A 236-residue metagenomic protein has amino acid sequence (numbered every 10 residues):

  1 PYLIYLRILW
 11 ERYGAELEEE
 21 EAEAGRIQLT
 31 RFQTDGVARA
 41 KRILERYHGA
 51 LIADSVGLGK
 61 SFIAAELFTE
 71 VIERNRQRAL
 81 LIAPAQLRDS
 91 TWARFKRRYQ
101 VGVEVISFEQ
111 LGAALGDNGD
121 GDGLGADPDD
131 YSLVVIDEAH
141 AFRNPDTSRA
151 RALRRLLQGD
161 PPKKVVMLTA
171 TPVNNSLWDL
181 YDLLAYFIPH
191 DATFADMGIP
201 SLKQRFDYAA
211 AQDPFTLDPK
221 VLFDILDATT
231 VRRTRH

Functional and structural regions predicted by a protein language model:
P1-S55, F62-E73, A150, R154: ATP-dependent helicase/translocase motor core
Q28-G49, G102-A126: Conserved helicase/translocase P-loop NTPase motor core
G49-I52, L80, V166: Short hydrophobic/aromatic beta-strand immediately N-terminal to the Walker A/P-loop
G57, H140-R143, T171-V173: Catalytic acidic motif of RecA-like/P-loop NTPases
I63-E66, N75-K96, N174-W178: Conserved Walker A/P-loop ATP-binding site and its immediately adjacent core in helicase/helicase-like ATPase domains
N75-R78, V101-G102, Y131, D160-K164 (+2 more regions): Short glycine-/polar-rich loops that comprise or flank the Walker A/P-loop and associated switch/sensor motifs
Q86-E104, F187-D191: Conserved helix-turn-beta segment of the N-terminal RecA-like "Helicase ATP-binding" lobe in SF1/SF2 helicases
V105-F142, D146-P162, M167, Y186 (+1 more regions): Inter-lobe coupling linker of SF2 helicases/translocases
